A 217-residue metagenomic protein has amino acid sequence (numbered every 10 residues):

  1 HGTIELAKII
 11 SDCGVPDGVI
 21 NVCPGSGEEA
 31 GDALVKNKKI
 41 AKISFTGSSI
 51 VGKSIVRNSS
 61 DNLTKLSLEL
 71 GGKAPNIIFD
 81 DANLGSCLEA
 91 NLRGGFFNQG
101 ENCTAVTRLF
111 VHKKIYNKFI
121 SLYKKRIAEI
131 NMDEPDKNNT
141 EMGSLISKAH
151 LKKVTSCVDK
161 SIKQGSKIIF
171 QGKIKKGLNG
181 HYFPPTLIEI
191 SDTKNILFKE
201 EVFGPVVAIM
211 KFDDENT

Functional and structural regions predicted by a protein language model:
H1-G31: PLP-dependent aminotransferase-like
G18-N21, K65-L66, A208: Short beta-strand->loop structural element characteristic of the AMP-binding/adenylate-forming
V19-V51: Active-site phosphate-binding strand-loop segment of PLP-dependent enzymes
K36, K42, S48-T193, K211-T217: ALDH superfamily catalytic-core signature
F198: Short, solvent-exposed loop/beta-turn-alpha elements that line the ligand-binding surface or hinge of extracytoplasmic
E201-V202: Short, surface-exposed loop/turn microsegments at beta-strand edges and helix-strand junctions
P205: Glycine-rich nucleotide-phosphate-binding loops and adjacent flexible coil segments
